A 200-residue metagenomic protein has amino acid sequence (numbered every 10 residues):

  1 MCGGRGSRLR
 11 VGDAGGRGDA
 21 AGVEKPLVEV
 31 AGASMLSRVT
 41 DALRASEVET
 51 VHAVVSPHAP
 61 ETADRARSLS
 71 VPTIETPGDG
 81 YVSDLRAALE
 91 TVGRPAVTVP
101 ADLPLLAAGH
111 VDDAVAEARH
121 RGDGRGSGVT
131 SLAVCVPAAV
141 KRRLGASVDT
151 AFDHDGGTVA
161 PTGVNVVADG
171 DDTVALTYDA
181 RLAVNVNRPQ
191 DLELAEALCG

Functional and structural regions predicted by a protein language model:
M1-V23: N-terminal nucleotide-binding beta1-loop-alpha1 segment
R8, A59-T62, L105: Short, active-site-adjacent cap segments at secondary-structure transitions
G15-V39: Short catalytic helix/loop segments, enriched in acidic residues and glycine and frequently bearing histidine
A33, Y81, P189-L192: Residues at or immediately preceding the N-termini of alpha-helices
M35-T98: Conserved N-terminal catalytic core of the sugar/cofactor nucleotidyltransferase
T62-R65, L69, A107-G200: Conserved core of the sugar-phosphate nucleotidyltransferase
P100-P104: The conserved acidic donor/metal-binding loop of glycosyltransferases
